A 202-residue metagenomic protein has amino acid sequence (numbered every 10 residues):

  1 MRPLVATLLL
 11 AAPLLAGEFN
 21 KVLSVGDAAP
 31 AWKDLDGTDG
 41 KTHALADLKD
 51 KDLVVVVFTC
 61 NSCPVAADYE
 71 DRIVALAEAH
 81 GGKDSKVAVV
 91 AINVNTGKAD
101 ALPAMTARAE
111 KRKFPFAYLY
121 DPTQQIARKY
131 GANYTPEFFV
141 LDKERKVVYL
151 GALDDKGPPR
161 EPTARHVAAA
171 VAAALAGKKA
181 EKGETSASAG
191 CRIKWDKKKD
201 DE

Functional and structural regions predicted by a protein language model:
M1-L4: Positively charged n-region of N-terminal signal peptides that target proteins for export
T7-G17: Hydrophobic h-region of N-terminal signal peptides that target proteins for export in Gram-negative bacteria
G17-A46: N-terminal "domain-start" segment that seeds a small globular fold
L45-A67, V171: Short active-site neighborhood of thiol/selenol oxidoreductases, capturing the structured segment around
L53, F114-A117, A132-F139: Structural micro-motif
A67-R112, Y120-K129: Structural microenvironment flanking redox-active thiols in thiol-disulfide oxidoreductases
V140-E202: Thiol-/selenol-based redox modules, centered on thioredoxin-like and closely related oxidoreductase domains
